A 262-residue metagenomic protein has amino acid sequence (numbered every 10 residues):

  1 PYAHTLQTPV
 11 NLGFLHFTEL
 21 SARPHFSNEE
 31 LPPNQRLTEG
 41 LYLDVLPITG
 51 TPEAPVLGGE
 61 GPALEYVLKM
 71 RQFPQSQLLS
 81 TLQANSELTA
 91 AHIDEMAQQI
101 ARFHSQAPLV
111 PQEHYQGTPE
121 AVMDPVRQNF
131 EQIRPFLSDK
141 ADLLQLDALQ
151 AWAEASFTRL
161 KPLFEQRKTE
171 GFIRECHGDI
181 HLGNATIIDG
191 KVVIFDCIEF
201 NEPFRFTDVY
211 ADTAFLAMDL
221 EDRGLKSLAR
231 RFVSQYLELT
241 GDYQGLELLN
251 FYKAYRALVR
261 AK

Functional and structural regions predicted by a protein language model:
P1-H177, L182-R260: Conserved ATP-binding subdomain of kinase catalytic cores across diverse folds
